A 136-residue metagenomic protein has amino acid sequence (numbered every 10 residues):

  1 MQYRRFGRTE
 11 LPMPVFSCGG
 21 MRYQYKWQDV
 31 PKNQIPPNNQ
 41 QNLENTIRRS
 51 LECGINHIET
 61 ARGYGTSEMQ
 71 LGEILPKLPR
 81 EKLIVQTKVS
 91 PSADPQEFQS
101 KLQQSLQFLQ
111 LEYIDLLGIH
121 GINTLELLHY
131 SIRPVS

Functional and structural regions predicted by a protein language model:
M1-K82: N-terminal binding-site loop/beta-alpha segment at the start of enzyme catalytic domains that lines or forms
M21-Y23, A61-G63, K88-S92, I119-I122: Active-site beta-loop-alpha junctions enriched in small/polar residues
Q34-I35, A93-S136: Glycine/proline-rich, positively charged, aromatic-decorated active-site loop/lid region on the catalytic face
I58, V85, L117: Receiver (REC) domain switch-region micro-motif
Q70-E73, K88, E97-Q104: Generic beta-strand or strand-like secondary-structure segments
K77-V89, P95-Q96: N-terminal glycine-rich cofactor-binding segment that shapes the pocket for flavin-like pterin cofactors
